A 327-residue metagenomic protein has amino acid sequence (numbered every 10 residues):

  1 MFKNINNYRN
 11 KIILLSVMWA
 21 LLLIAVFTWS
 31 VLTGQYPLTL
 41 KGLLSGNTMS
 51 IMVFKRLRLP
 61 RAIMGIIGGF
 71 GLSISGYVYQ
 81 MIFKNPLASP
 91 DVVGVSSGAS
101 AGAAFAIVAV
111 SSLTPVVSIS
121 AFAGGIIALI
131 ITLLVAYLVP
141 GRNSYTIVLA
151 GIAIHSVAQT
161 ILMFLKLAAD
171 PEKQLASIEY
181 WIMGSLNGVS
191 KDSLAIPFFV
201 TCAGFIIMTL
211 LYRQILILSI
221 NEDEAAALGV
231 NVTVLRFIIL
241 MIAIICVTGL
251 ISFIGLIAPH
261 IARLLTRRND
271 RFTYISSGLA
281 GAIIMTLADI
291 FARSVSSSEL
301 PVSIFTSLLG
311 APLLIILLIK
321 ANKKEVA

Functional and structural regions predicted by a protein language model:
M1-A327: Alpha-helical transmembrane segments in inner-membrane proteins
